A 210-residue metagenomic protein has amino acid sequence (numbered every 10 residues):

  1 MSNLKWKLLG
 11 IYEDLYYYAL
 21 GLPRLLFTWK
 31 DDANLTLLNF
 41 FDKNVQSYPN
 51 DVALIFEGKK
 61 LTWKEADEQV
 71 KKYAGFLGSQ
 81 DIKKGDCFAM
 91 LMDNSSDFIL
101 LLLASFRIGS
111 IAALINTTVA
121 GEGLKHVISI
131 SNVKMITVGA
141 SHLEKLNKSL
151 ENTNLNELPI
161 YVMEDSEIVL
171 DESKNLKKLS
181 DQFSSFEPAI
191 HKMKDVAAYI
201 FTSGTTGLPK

Functional and structural regions predicted by a protein language model:
M1-L35: Flexible, non-catalytic linker and terminal segments flanking ANL/adenylate-forming cores
M1-L8, S79-Q80, R107-K177, F186: Structural core segment of the AMP-binding/adenylate-forming
Y12, N44-P49: Flexible acidic/glycine-rich loop/turn elements at helix↔coil and beta-strand↔loop transitions within catalytic cores
W29-L38, D42, N50-L103, A120-K125 (+1 more regions): Conserved AMP-binding/adenylate-forming core of the ANL superfamily
V52, D86, S110, K194-D195: Surface-exposed loop/turn positions
T62, K83, I111, L208-P209: Short coil/turn motifs that cap or connect alpha-helices
F88, S105, I136, V196 (+1 more regions): Conserved S/T- and glycine-rich ATP-binding loop of Class I adenylate-forming
V162, E167, Q182-F201, L208: Conserved pre-ATP/AMP-binding loop-to-beta segment of ANL
